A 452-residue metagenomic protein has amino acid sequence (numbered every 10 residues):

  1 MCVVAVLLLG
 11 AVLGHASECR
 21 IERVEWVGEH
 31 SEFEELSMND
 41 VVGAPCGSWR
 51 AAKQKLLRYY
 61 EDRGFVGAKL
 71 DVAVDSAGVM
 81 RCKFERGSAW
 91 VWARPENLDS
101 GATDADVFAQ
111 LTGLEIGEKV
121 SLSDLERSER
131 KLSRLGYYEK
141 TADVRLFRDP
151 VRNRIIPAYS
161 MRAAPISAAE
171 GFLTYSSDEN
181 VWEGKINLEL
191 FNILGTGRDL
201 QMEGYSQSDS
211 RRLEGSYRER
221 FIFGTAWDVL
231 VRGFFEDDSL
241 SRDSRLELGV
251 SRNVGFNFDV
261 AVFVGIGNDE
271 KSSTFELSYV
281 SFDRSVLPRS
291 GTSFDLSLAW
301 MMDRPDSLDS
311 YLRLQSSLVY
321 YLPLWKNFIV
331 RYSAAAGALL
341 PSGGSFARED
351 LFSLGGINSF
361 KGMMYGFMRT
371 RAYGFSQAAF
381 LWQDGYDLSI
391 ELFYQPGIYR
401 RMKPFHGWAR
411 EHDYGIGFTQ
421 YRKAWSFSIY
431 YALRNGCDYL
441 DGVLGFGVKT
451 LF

Functional and structural regions predicted by a protein language model:
C2-A11: Bacterial N-terminal signal peptides
H15-V181, K185-N187, Q201-E219, S241-S244 (+3 more regions): Periplasmic polypeptide-binding modules associated with outer-membrane biogenesis and secretion
G67, A89-V91, A102-T103, E115-K119 (+12 more regions): Short beta-strands and strand-coil junctions in structured, solvent-facing domains, enriched
S121-D295, L312, F328, L351-N358 (+4 more regions): Gram-negative/organellar outer-membrane beta-barrel architecture
S167-N180, S342, R401-H412: Small/polar, glycine/serine/threonine/aspartate-rich low-complexity segments that form flexible
D269, P323-M402: Extracytoplasmic gating/loop element in the C-terminal half of outer-membrane beta-barrel translocons and assembly
T292-M302, L308-A338: Transmembrane beta-barrel strand/turn architecture of Gram-negative outer membrane proteins
Q377-A379, F405, E411-T419: Short glycine-rich, acidic/polar surface loops and turns
